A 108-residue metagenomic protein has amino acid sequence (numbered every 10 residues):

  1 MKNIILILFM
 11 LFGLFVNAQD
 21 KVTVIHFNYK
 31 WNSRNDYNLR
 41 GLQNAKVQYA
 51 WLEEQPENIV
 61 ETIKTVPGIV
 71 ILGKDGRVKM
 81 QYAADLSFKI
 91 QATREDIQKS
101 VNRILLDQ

Functional and structural regions predicted by a protein language model:
M1-I5: Positively charged n-region of N-terminal signal peptides that target proteins for export
F9-N17: Hydrophobic h-region of N-terminal signal peptides that target proteins for export in Gram-negative bacteria
Q19-K46: Local sequence-structure signature of Cys/Sec-based thiol-disulfide redox active-site neighborhoods
T23-H26, G68-V70, Q81: Soluble periplasmic/extracytoplasmic beta-strand elements of cell-envelope proteins
N32-D36, I59, K79: Short, solvent-exposed loop/turn elements at domain surfaces
L52-I59: N-terminal post-signal-peptidase region of extra-cytosolic proteins
T62-G73: Structural micro-motif
K74-Q108: Non-catalytic, surface beta->alpha helical segment in thiol-disulfide oxidoreductase systems
